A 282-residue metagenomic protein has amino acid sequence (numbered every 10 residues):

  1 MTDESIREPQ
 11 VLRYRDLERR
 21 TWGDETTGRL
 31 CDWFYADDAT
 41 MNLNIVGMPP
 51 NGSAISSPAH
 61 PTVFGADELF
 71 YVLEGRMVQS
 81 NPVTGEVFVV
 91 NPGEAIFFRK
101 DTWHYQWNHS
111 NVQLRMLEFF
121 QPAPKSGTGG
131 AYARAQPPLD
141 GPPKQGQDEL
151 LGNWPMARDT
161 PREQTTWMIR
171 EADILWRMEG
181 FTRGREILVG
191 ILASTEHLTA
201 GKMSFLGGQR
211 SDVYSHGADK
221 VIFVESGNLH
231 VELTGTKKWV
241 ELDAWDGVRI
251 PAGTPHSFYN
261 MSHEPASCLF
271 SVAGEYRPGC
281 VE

Functional and structural regions predicted by a protein language model:
M1-N44, P50-G52, A59, A131-H197 (+2 more regions): A short, N-terminal "cap"/entry segment at the start of jelly-roll beta-barrel domains of the cupin/DSBH fold
W33-N42, N51-L69, V83-T84, I191-T199 (+2 more regions): A short beta-loop-beta micro-motif enriched in histidine and acidic residues
L43-I45, M116, A200, C268: Hydrophobic residues on conserved beta-strands that form the core of alpha/beta folds
G47-P49, T62-Q79, F119-P122, K202-L206 (+2 more regions): Short, conserved beta-strand element in jelly-roll/cupin
S56-P58, Q79-S80, F88, F98 (+6 more regions): Short beta-strand His + acidic residue motifs that chelate non-heme Fe in jelly-roll/DSBH and cupin folds
V83-K100, T236-A252: Short acidic-glycine-tyrosine-enriched beta hairpin
E94-A95, V112, P122, G127 (+6 more regions): Polar/charged low-complexity regions in secreted precursors and cytosolic/nuclear IDRs
Y105-M168, S257-E282: Double-stranded beta-helix
